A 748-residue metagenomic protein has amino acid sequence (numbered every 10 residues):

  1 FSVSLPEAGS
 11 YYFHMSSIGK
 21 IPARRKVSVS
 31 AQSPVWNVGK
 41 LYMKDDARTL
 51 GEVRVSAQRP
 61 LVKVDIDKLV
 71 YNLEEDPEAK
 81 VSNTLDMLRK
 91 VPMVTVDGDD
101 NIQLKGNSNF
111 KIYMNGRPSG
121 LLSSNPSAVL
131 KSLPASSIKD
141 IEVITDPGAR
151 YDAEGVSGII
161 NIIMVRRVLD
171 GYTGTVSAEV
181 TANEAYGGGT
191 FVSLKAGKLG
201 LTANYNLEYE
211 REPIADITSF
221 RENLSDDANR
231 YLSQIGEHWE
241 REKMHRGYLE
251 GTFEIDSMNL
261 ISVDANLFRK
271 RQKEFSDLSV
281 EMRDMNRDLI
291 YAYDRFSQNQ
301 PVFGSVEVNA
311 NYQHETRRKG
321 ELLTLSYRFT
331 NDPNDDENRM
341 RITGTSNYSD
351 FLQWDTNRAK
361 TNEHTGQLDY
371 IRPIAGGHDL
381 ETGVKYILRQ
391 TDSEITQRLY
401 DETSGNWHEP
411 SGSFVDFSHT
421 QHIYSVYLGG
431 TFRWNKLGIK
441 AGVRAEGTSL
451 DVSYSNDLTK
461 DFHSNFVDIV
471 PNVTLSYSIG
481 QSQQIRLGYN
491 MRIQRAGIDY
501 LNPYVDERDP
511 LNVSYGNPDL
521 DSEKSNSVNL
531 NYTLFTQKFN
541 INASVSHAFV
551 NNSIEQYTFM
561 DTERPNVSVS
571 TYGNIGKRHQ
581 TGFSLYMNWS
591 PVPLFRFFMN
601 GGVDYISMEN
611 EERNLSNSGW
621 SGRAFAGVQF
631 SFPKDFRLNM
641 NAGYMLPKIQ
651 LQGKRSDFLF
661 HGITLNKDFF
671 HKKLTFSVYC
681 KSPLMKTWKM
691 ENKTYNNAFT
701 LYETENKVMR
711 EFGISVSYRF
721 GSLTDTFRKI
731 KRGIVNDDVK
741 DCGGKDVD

Functional and structural regions predicted by a protein language model:
P6-S28: A short, solvent-exposed loop/turn motif at the edges and junctions of modular extracellular/periplasmic domains
H14-K20, P34-P77, D97-D99, K105-N109 (+1 more regions): Short, acidic, small-residue-rich periplasmic hinge/interaction motif at the N-terminus of Gram-negative outer-membrane
G39-Y42, T84-M87, P126-A128, V143 (+2 more regions): N-terminal periplasmic accessory domains that precede and gate Gram-negative outer-membrane beta-barrel machines
T84, R117-T145: Short acidic/polar hinge/loop motifs at secondary-structure boundaries that mediate gating or recognition
A153-I160, V168-I217, R241-R246: Outer-membrane beta-barrel translocator/receptor signature
G158-V176, A215, S233, M244-E250 (+12 more regions): Surface-exposed extracellular loop regions of Gram-negative outer-membrane beta-barrel proteins
I235, E363-Q367, H408-V415, T420 (+5 more regions): Outer membrane beta-barrel strand-and-loop segments of large Gram-negative receptors, especially TonB-dependent
S449-D451, Q481-N526, H547-P565, P683-N697: Surface-exposed extracellular loop regions of Gram-negative outer-membrane beta-barrel proteins, predominantly
